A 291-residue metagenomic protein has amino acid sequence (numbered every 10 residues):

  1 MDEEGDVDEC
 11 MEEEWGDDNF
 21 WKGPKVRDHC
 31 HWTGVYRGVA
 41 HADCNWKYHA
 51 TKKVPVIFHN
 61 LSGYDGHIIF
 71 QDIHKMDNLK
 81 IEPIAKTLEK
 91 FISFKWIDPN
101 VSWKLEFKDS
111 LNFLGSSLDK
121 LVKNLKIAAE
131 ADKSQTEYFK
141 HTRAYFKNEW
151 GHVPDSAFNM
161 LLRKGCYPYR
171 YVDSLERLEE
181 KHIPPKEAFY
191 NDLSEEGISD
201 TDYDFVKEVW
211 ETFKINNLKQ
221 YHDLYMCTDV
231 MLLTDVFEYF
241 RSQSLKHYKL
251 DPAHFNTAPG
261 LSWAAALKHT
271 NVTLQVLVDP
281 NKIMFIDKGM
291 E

Functional and structural regions predicted by a protein language model:
M1-E291: Metal-dependent nucleotidyl/phosphoryl-transfer cores and adjacent nucleic-acid-binding surfaces
